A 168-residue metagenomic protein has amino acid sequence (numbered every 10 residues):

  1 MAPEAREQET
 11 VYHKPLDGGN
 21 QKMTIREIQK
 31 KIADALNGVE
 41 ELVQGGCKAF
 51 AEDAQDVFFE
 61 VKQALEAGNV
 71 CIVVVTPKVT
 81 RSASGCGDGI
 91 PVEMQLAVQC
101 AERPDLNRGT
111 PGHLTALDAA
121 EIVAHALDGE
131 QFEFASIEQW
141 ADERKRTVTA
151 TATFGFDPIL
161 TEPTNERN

Functional and structural regions predicted by a protein language model:
P3-C86: Small/polar-rich, solvent-exposed N-terminal microdomains that initiate assembly or binding
E4-E7, A51, Q99, D118 (+1 more regions): Short stretches within intrinsically disordered, low-complexity N-terminal or propeptide regions
E41-Q44, L65-C71, H113-N168: Acidic-leaning, charged glycine-interspersed low-complexity segments
T76-E93, P163-N168: Hydrophobic transmembrane alpha-helix bundles
D88-D105, R146-E162: Oligomerization/assembly interface segments of phage tail-like spikes and tubes
P104-L114: Short histidine-centered catalytic/ligand-binding loop motif
